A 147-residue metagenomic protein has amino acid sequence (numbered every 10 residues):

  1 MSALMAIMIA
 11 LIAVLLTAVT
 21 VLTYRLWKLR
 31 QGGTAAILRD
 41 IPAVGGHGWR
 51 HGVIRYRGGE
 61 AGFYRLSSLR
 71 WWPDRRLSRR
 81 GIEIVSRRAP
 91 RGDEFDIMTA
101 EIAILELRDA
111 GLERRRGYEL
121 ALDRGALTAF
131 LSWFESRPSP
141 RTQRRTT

Functional and structural regions predicted by a protein language model:
M1-R39: N-terminal signal-anchor transmembrane alpha helix of single-pass membrane proteins, serving as the membrane-anchoring
Q31, R57-G58, T99-A103: A short, compositionally biased
G33-H51: Membrane-cytosol interface motif
L38-A43, R65-S67, L107-R114: Short acidic, glycine-rich loop/turn motifs
A43-V44, H51-I54, G92-T99: Short linear motifs in intrinsically disordered
G45-R80: Acidic, Ser/Thr-rich low-complexity segments on the non-lumenal side of membrane proteins
R70-E106: Pleckstrin homology
R91-T147: Cytosol-/stroma-facing membrane-proximal "stalk/adaptor" domains immediately downstream of transmembrane anchors
